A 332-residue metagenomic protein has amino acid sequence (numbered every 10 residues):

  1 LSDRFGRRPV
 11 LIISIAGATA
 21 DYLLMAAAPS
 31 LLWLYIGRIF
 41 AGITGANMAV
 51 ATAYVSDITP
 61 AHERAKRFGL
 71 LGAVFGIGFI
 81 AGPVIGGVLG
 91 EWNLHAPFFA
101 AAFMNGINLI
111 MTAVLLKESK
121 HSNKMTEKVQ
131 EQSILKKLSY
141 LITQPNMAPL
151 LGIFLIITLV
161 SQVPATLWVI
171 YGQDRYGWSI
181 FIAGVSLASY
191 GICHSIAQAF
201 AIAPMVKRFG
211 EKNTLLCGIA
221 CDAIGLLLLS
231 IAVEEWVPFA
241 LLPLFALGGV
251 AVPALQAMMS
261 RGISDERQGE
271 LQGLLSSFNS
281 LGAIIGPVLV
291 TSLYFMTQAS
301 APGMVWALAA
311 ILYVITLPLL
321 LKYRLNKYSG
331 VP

Functional and structural regions predicted by a protein language model:
L1-G6, A197-E211, Y294: Helix-to-loop junctions at the C-terminal end of transmembrane segments in multipass secondary transporters
L1-P29: Conserved MFS/SLC helix-loop-helix module at the cytosolic interface between two early adjacent transmembrane helices
G37-G76: Cytoplasmic helix-loop-helix junction between adjacent transmembrane helices in 12-TM secondary transporters
G90-F103, S292-Y313: A membrane-interface helix-boundary motif in multi-pass transporters
L109-L115, A307-P332: Multi-pass alpha-helical transporter architecture, strongest for 12-TM Major Facilitator/SLC carriers used
K117-I153, R175: Juxtamembrane intracellular "pre-TM" segments in multi-pass secondary transporters
T166-A183: Short amphipathic helix-loop junctions that connect adjacent transmembrane helices in Major Facilitator Superfamily/SLC
K212-L255: C-terminal transmembrane helical hairpin of 12-TM major facilitator-type secondary transporters
